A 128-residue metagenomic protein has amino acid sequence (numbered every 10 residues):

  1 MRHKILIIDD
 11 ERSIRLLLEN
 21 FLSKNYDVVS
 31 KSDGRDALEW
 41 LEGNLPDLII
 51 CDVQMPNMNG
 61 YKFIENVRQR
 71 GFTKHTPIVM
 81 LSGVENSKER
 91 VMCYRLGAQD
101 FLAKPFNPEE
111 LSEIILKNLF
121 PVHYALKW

Functional and structural regions predicted by a protein language model:
R12-V29: Two-component/phosphorelay signaling modules centered on CheY-like receiver
S30-L48: Acidic, metal-coordinating helix/loop segments flanking the phosphotransfer/catalytic sites of two-component signaling
K31-R35, R90, P108: Conserved Asp/Asn-Gly motif in the active-site loop of CheY-like receiver
M55: Receiver (REC) domain active-site loop signature in two-component systems and cognate sites in sensor histidine kinases
F106-L116: C-terminal output helix
